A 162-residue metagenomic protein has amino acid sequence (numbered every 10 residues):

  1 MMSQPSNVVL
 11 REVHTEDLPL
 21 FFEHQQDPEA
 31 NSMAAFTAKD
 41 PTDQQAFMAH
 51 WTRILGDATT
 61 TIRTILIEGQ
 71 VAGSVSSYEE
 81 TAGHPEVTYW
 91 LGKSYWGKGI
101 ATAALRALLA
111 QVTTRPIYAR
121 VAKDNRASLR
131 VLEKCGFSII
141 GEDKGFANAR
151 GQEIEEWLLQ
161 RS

Functional and structural regions predicted by a protein language model:
M1-S32, I62-S162: Acyl-donor (CoA/ACP) binding surface of acyl/acetyltransferases
E29-H50: Conserved GNAT-fold acetyl-CoA-binding loop/helix
H50-R53, F146-A147: Short, P/G- and charge-enriched loop/turn segments at secondary-structure junctions
R53-T59: Short loop/turn motifs at secondary-structure junctions and domain boundaries
